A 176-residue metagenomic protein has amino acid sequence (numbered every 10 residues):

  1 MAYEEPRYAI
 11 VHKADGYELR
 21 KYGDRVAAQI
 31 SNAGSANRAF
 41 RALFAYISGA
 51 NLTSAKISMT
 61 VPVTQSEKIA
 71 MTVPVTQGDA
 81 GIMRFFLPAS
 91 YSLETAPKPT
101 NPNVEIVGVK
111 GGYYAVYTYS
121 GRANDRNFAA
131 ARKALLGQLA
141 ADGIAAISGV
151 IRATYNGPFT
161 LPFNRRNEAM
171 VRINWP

Functional and structural regions predicted by a protein language model:
M1-P176: A solvent-exposed interaction/effector surface
